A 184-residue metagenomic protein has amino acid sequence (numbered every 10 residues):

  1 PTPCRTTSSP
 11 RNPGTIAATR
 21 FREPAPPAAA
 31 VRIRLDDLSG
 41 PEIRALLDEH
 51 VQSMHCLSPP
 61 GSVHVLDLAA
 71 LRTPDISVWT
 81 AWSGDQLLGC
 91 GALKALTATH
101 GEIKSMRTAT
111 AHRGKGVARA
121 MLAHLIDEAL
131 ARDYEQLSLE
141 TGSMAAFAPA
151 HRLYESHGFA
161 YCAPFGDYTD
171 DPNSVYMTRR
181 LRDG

Functional and structural regions predicted by a protein language model:
C4, P10-P41, R179, D183-G184: Conserved N-terminal entry element of GNAT/NAT acetyltransferase domains
V31-K104, A109, L122-A123, E128 (+3 more regions): Acetyl-CoA-dependent GNAT
L47, I103, L137-L139, F147 (+1 more regions): Generic structural signal for conserved hydrophobic packing positions in ordered secondary structure
I76, P172-Y176: Short hydrophobic/aromatic beta-strand or adjacent loop that forms the aromatic wall/cage of a ligand/substrate-binding
T108, G114-D127, R152-S156: Conserved acetyl-CoA-binding loop-helix of GNAT-fold acetyltransferases
R119, S143-A163, D170-P172: Conserved active-site alpha-helix within GNAT-family acetyltransferase domains
A129-G142: Conserved GNAT acetyl-CoA-binding A-motif
